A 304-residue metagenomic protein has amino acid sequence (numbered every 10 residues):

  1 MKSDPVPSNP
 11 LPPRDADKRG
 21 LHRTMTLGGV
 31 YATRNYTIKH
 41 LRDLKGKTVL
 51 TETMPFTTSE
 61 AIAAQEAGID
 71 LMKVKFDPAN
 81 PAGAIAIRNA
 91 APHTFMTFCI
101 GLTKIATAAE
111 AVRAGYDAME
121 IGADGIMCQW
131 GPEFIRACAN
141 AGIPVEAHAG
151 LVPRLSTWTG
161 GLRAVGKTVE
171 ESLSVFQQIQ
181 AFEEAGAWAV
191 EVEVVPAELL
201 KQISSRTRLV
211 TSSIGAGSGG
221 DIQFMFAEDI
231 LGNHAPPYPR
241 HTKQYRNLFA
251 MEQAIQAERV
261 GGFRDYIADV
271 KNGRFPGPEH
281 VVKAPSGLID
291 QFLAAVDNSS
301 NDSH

Functional and structural regions predicted by a protein language model:
K2-H304: Alpha/beta enzyme core
